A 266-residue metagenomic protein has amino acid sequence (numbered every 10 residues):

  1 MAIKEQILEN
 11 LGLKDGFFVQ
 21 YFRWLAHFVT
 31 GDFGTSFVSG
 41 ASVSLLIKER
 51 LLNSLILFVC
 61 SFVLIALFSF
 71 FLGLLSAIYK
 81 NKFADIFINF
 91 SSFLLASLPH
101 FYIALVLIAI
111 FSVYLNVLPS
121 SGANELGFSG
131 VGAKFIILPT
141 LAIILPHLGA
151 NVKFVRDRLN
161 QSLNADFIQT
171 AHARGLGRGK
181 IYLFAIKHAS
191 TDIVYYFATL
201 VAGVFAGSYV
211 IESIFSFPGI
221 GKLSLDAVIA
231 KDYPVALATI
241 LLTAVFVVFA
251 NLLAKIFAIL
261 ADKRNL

Functional and structural regions predicted by a protein language model:
M1-F22, L115-F135: Hydrophobic alpha-helical transmembrane segments of membrane transport/permease proteins and related membrane-embedded
L13-F70: An internal, D/E-rich "acidic patch" concept
V19, G34-F37, I103-A104, P119-S121 (+3 more regions): Short, hydrophobic secondary-structure boundary micro-motifs
F28-D32, Y114, L118, V204 (+1 more regions): A short secondary-structure junction motif
T30, I103-A104, A254: Alpha-helical transmembrane segments and their lipid-water interface positions in multi-pass membrane proteins
I47-A84, S129-L266: Alpha-helical transmembrane segments of integral membrane proteins, especially multi-pass inner/plasma-membrane
F71-I108, I193: Cytoplasmic-entry segments and transmembrane alpha-helices of multi-pass inner-membrane transporters
F90-V152: Membrane-water interface segments at transmembrane-helix boundaries in multipass membrane proteins
